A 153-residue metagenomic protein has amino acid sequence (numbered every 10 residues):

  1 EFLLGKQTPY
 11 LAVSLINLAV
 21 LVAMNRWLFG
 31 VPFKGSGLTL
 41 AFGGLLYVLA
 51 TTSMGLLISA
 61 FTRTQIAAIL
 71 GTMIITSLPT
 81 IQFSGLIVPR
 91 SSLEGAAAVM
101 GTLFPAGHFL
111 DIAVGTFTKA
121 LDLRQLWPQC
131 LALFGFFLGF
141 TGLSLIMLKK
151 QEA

Functional and structural regions predicted by a protein language model:
E1-N17, A132: Alpha-helical transmembrane segments of multi-pass membrane proteins
A12, V22, P32-A153: Membrane-spanning alpha-helical segments of multipass transporters and channels
A19-L28: Short membrane-interface helical motifs at transmembrane helix boundaries in multi-pass membrane transporters
